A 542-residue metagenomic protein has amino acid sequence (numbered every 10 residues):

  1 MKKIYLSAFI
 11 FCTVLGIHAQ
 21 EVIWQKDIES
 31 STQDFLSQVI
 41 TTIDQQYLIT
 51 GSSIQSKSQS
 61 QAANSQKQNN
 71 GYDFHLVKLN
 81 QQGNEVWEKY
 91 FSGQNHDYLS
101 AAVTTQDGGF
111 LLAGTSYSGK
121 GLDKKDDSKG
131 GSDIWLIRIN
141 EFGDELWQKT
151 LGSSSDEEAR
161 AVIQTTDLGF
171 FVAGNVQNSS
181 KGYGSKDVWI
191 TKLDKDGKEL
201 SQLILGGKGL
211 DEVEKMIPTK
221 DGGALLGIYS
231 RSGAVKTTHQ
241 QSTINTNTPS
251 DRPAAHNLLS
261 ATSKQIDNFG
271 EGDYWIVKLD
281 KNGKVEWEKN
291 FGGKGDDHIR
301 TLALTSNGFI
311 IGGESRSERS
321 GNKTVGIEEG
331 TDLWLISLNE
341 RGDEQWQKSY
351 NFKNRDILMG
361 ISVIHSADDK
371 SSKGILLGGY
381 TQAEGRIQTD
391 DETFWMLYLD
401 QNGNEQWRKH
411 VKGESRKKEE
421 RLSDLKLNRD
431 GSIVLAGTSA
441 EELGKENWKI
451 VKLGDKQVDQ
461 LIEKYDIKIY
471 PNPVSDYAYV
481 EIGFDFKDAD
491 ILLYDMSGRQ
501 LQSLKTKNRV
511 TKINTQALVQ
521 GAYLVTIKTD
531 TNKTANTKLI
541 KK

Functional and structural regions predicted by a protein language model:
M1-W24: Bacterial Sec-dependent N-terminal signal peptides
Y5, D127, E158, G326 (+3 more regions): A generic membrane alpha-helix/interface feature
F11, D123-K124, N322-K323, E481 (+1 more regions): Hydrophobic alpha-helical membrane-insertion segments
F11-T13, L76, M396, D488: Generic detector of N-terminal low-structure segments
H18-K468, P473: A sequence-level/structural motif corresponding to short, flexible coil/turn segments enriched in small polar residues
N80, K464-Y470, V474-K542: C-terminal outer-membrane/trafficking sorting elements
